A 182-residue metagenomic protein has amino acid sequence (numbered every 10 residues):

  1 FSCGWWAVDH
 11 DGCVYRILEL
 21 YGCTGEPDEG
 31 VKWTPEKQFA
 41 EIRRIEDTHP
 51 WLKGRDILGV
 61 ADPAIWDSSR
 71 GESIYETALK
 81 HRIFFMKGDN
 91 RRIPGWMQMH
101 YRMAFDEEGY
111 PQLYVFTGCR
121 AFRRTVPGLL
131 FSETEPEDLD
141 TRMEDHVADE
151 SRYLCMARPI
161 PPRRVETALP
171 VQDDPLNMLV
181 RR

Functional and structural regions predicted by a protein language model:
F1, I57, A148: Residue-level detector of short, conserved catalytic/binding motifs and their immediate flanks
F1-V8: Gly/Thr-rich phosphate-binding beta-strand-loop-beta motif of the actin/hexokinase/Hsp70
S2, S69, M156: Active-site-proximal flexible loops/turns
G4, V60, P127, S151-R152: Residue-level recognition of well-ordered secondary-structure positions
G12-D140, P161-V165, V171, M178-R182: Mg2+-dependent endonuclease catalytic cores in nucleic-acid-processing enzymes, primarily RNase H-like
T141-E166: Acidic, Mg2+-coordinating catalytic module of metal-dependent nucleases/exonucleases that use a two-metal-ion mechanism
